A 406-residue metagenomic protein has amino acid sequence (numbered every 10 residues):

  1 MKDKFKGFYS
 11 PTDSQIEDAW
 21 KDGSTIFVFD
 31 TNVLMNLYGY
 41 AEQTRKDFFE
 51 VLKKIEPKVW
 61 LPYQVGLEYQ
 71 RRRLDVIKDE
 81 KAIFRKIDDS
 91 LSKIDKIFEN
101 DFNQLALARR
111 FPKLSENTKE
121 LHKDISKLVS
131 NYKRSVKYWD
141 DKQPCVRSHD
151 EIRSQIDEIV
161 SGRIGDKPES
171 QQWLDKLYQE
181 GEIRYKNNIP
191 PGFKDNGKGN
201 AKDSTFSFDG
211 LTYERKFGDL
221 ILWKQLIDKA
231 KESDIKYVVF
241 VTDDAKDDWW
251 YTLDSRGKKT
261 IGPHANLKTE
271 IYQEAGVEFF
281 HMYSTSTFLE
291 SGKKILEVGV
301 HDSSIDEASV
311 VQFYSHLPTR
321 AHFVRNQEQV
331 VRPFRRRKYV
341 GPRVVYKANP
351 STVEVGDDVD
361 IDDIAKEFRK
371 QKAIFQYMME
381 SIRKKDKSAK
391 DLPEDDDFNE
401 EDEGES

Functional and structural regions predicted by a protein language model:
D3-K236, K246-A365, M378, I382 (+2 more regions): Active-site-proximal, substrate-binding regions of enzyme catalytic domains and RNA-binding/basic surfaces
V239: Nucleic-acid nuclease catalytic cores
T242: Short beta-strand/turn micro-motifs composed of small residues that flank or help shape donor/cofactor-binding pockets
